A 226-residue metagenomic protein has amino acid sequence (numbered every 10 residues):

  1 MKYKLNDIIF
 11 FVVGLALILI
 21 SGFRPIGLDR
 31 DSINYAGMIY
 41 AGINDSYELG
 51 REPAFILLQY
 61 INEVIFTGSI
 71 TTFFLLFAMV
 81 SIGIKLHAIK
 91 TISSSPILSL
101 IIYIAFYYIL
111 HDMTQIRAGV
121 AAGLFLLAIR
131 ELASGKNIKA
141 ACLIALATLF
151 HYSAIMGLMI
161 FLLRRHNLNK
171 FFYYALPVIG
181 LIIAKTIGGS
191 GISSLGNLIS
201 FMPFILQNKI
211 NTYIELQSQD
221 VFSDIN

Functional and structural regions predicted by a protein language model:
M1-L17: Start-transfer (signal-anchor) and selected internal transmembrane alpha helices of multi-pass inner/ER membrane
F11-V12, L86-F106: Transmembrane-helix signature of polytopic, membrane-embedded enzymes that assemble or transfer cell-envelope glycans
I33-A36, F161, R165-N226: Alpha-helical transmembrane segments and terminal signal-anchor/GPI-anchor hydrophobic tails, characterized by long
I33-G68: Short hydrophobic/aromatic helix or loop-helix immediately within or flanking a transmembrane segment in polytopic
Q59-N62, F73-I84, A121: Transmembrane alpha-helices of multi-pass, membrane-embedded glycan-processing enzymes that use lipid-linked
M113-G119: Short acidic/glycine- and proline-prone juxtamembrane loop motifs at membrane-interface regions of multi-pass membrane
F125-K139: Membrane-interface transmembrane helices that cradle and orient dolichyl/undecaprenyl
A140-L143, S153-R164, A175: Transmembrane-embedded, aromatic-rich helix segments that form part of the hydrophobic channel/pocket engaging
